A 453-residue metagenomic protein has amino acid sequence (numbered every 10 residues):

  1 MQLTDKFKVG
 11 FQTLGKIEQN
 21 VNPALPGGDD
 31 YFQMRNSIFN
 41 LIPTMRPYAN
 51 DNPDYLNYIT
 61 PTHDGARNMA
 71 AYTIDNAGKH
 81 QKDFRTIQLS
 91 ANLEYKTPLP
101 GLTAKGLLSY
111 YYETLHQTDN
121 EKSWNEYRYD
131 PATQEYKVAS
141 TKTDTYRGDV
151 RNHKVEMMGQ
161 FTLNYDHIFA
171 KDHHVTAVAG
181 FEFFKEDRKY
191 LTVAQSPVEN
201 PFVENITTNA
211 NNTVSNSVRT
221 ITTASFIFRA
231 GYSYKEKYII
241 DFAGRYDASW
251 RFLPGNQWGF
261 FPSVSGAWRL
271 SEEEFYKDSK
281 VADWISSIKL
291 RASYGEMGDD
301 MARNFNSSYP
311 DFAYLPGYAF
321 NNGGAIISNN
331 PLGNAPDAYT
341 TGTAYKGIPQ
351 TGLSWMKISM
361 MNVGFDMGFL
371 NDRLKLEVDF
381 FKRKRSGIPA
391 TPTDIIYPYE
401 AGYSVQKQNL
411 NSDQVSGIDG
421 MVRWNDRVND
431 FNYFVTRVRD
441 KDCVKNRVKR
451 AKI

Functional and structural regions predicted by a protein language model:
M1-F7, F11-I17, V21, L25-P26 (+4 more regions): Extracellular/periplasmic, surface-exposed regions of secreted and cell-surface proteins
R128-D130: Intrinsically disordered, compositionally biased low-complexity regions
A132-Q134: Acidic-leaning, charged glycine-interspersed low-complexity segments
